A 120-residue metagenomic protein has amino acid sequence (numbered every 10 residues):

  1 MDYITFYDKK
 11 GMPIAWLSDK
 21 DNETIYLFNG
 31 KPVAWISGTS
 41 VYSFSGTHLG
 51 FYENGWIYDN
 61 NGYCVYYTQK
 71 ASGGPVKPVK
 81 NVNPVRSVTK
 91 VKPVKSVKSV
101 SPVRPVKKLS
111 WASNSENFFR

Functional and structural regions predicted by a protein language model:
M1-P13, E53-R120: Long terminal segments
M1-P32: N-terminal leader/targeting segments and the first structural element of proteins
N29, S37, S72-G73: Feature targets compositionally biased, intrinsically disordered low-complexity regions with long contiguous runs
